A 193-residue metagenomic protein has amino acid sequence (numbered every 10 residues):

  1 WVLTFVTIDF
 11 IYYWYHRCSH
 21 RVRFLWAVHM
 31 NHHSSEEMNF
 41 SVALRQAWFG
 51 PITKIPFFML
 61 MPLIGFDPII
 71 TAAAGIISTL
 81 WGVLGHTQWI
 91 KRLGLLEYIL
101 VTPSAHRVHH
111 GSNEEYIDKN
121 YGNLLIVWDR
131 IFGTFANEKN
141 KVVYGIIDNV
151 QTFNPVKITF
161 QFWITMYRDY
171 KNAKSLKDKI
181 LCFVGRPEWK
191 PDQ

Functional and structural regions predicted by a protein language model:
W1-Y144: Membrane-embedded catalytic scaffold of the fatty acid hydroxylase/desaturase
K141-Q193: Cytosolic-facing loops and C-terminal tails of multi-pass membrane proteins
